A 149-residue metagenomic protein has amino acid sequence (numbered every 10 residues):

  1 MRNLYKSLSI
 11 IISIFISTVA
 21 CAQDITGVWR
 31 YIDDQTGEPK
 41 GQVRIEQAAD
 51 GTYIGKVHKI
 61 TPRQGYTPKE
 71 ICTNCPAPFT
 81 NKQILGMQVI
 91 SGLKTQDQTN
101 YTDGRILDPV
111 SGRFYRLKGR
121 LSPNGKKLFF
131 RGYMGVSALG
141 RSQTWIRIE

Functional and structural regions predicted by a protein language model:
M1-S9: Bacterial N-terminal signal peptides that target proteins for export
S17-V19: N-terminal signal peptide c-region/cleavage motif recognized by signal peptidases
A22-Q23: Boundary of Sec targeting at the N-terminus
Y31-L117: Central antiparallel beta-sheet cores of small beta-barrel/beta-sandwich binding domains
C75-N81, F129-V136: Short aromatic-glycine motifs in intrinsically disordered, low-complexity regions
F114-R120, K127, Y133: C-terminal terminal-subdomain/extension
G125-K127, Y133-E149: Edge beta-strand at a domain terminus
